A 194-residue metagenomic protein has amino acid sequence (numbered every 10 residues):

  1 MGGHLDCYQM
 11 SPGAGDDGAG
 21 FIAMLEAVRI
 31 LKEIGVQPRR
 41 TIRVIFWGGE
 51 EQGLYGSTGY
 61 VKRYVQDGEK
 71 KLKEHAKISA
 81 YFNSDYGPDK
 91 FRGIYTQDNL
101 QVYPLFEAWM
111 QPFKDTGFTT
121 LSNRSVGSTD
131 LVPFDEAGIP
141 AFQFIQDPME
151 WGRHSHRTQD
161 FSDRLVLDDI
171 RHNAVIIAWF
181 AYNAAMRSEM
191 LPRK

Functional and structural regions predicted by a protein language model:
M1-Y55, I177: Alpha-helical metal-binding/catalytic segments enriched in His/Glu/Asp
Q9, W47-H154: Metal-dependent peptidase/peptidase-like ectodomains
A14-I22, V36, E51-Y55, L100-P104 (+3 more regions): Soluble non-cytosolic domains of exported or imported proteins
R29, E33, R40-I42, W151-K194: His/Asp/Glu-rich mid-to-C-terminal helical/loop segments that flank catalytic regions of hydrolases
I30-G35, H75-S79, Q111-T116, H172-I177: Short C-terminal domain-edge/linker segments immediately following a structured domain
V36, V65-Q66, Q111-D115, Y182-M190: Generic secondary-structure signature for well-ordered alpha-helical cores
